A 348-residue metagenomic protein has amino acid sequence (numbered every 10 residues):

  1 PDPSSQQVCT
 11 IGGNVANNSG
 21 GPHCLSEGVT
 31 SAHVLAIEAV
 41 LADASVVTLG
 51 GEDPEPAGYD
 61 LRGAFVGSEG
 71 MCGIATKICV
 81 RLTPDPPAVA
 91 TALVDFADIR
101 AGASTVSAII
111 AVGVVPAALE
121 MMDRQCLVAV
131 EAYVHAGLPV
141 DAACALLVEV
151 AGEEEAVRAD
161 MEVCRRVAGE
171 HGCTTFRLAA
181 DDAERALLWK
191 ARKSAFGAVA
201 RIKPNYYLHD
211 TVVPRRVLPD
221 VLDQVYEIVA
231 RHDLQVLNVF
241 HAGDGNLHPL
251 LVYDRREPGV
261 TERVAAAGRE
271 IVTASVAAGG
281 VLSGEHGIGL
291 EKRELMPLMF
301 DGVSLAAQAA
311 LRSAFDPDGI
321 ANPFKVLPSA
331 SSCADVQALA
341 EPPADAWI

Functional and structural regions predicted by a protein language model:
P1-E120, Q337-I348: FAD-binding subdomain of flavoenzyme oxidoreductases
D2-P3, L178-A180, P323-L327: Short coil/turn segments at secondary-structure boundaries
M71-A75, I271-V276: Structured alpha-helical segments in the cores of large, soluble enzyme domains
V80, P84, A90-A267, A274 (+1 more regions): C-terminal substrate-recognition/cap domain of FAD-linked oxidoreductases
F240, V281-I288, P323-V326: Short acidic/histidine-rich active-site segments
R256, L290-L298: Short beta-alpha connecting loops at secondary-structure transitions that line or flank enzyme active sites
D301-I348: Intrinsic disorder at enzyme termini
